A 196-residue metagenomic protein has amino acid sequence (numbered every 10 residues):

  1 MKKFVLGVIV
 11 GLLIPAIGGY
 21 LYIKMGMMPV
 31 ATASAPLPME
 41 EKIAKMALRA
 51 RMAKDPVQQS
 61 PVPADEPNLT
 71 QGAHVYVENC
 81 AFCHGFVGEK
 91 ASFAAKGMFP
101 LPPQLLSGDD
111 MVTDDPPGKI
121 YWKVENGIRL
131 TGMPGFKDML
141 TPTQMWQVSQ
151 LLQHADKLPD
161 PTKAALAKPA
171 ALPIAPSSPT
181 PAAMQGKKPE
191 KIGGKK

Functional and structural regions predicted by a protein language model:
K2-T70, D114-P117, K137-L151, P169-K195: Periplasmic c-type cytochrome electron-transfer domains
M52, P67, A73-P100, N126-G132 (+1 more regions): Periplasmic/extracellular electron-transfer cofactor-ligation site, primarily the c-type cytochrome heme-c attachment
P61, Q104-L105, G132-G135: Conserved beta-strand positions that form and line the central face of beta-propeller blades
L101-V112, P176-S177: Short microdomains enriched in Cys/His and/or Lys/Arg
M111-E125: Short Fe-S-cluster ligation motifs
D160-A171: Short, flexible loop/turn segments with low-complexity composition
